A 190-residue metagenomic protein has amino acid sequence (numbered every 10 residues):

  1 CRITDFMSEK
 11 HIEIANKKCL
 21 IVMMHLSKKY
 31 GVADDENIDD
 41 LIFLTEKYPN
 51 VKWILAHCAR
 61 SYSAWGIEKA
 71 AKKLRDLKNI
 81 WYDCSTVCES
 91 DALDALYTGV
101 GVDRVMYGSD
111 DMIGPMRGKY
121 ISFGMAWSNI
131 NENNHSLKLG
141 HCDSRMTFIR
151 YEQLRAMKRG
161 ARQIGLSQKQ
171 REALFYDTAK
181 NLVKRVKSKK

Functional and structural regions predicted by a protein language model:
C1-K69: Divalent metal-binding pocket/active-site signature
A59-K190: H/E-rich (His + Asp/Glu) clusters that bind or coordinate divalent metals
